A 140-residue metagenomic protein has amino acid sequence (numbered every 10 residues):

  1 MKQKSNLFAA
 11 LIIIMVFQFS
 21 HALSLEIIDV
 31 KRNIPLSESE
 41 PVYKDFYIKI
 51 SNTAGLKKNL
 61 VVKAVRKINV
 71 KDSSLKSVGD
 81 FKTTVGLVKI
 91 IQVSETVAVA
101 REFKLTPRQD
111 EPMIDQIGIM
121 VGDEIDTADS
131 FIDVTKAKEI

Functional and structural regions predicted by a protein language model:
M1-A9: Bacterial N-terminal signal peptides that target proteins for export
K2, F19-I140: Surface-exposed, polar/charged interaction patches used for macromolecular assembly or partner binding
A9-Q18: Bacterial N-terminal signal peptides
